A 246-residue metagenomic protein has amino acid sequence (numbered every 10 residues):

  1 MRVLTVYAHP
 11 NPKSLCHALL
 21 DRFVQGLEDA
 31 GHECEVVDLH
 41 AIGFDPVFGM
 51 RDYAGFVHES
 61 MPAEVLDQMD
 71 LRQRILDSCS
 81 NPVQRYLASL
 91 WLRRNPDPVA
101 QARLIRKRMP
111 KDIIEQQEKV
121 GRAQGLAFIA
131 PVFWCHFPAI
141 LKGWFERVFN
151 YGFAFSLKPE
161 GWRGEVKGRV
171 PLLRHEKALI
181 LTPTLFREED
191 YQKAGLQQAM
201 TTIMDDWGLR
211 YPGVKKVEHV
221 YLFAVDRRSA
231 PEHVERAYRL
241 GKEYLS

Functional and structural regions predicted by a protein language model:
M1-A130, C135-A154, R227, P231-S246: N-terminal beta1-alpha1-beta2 submodule of the flavodoxin-like/Rossmannoid cofactor-binding fold
H9-P10, L185-E189, A224-D226: A short, flexible beta-alpha/helix-coil linker loop
A30, K119-A123, E176, W207-V217: A structural motif corresponding to the C-terminal end of an alpha-helix and its immediate exit/capping segment
E33-V37, V214-F223: Short beta-strand elements in bilobed, periplasmic/extracellular small-molecule ligand-binding domains
H40, T182, F223: Residues at the C-termini of beta-strands that transition into short coil/loop
A139, D190-Q192, H219-V220: Short conserved catalytic/interaction loops centered on acidic-Pro-aromatic/His motifs
L157-R210: Short, glycine-/small-residue-rich phosphate/pyrophosphate-handling segment
Q198-D205, R210, V217-Y221, R228 (+1 more regions): Acidic, low-complexity terminal tails and accessory targeting/binding regions of phosphate-metabolizing enzymes
